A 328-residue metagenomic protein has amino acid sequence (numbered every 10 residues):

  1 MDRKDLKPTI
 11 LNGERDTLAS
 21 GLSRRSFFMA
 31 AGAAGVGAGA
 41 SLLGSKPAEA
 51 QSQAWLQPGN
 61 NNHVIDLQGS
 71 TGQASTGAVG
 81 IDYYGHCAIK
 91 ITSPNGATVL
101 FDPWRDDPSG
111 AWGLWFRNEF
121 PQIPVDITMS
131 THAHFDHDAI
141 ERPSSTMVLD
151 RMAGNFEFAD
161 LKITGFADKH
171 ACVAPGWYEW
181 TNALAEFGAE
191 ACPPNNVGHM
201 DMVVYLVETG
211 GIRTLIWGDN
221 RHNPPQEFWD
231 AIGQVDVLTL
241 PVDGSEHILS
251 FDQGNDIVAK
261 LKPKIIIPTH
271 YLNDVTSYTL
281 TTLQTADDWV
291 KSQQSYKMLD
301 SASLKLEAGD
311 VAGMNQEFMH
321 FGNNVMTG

Functional and structural regions predicted by a protein language model:
M1-S23: N-terminal secretory signal peptides
S20-S26, G37-W55: N-terminal twin-arginine translocation
L56-N60, A139-G210, Q294-A308, A312-G313: Metallo-beta-lactamase
D66-Q73, Y84-M129, H137-V148, A153 (+2 more regions): Pre-active-site segment of Zn-dependent metallo-hydrolases
A74-V79, S93-T98, E157-I163, E208-T214 (+1 more regions): Beta-strand-turn-beta hairpins that frame and shape the catalytic cleft of phosphate-ester-processing enzymes
L100-P103, V125-D138, F166, L215-G218 (+2 more regions): Active-site neighborhood of phospho(di)ester-bond hydrolases with catalytic His/Asp-centered motifs
E190-L261: Active-site-proximal loop/helix segments of hydrolase catalytic cores
I265-G328: Binuclear metal-ion centers of metallo-dependent hydrolases, dominated by the metallo-beta-lactamase
